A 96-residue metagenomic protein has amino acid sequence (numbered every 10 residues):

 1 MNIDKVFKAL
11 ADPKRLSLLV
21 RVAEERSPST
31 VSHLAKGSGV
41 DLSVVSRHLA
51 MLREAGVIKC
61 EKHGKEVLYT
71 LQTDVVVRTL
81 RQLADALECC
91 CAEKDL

Functional and structural regions predicted by a protein language model:
M1-I3, E24, Q72-L96: Amphipathic alpha-helical dimerization/coiled-coil segments that flank or bridge DNA-binding/regulatory modules
N2-D41, H63-V75: N-terminal helix-turn-helix DNA-binding core of bacterial DNA-binding proteins
L49-A50: Short, hydrophobic-biased segments on the C-terminal half of alpha helices that form "recognition helices"
G56: Glycine-centered, phosphate/nucleic-acid-interacting loop/turn motifs that mediate DNA/RNA or nucleotide
C60: Short beta-strand "wing" residues that participate in macromolecule-binding interfaces
